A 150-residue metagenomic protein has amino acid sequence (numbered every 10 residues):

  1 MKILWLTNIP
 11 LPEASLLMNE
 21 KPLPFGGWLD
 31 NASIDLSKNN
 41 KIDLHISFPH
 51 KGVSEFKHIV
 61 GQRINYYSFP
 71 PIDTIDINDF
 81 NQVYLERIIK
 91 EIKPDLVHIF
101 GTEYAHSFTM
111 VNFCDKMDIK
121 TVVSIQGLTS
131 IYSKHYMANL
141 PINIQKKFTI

Functional and structural regions predicted by a protein language model:
M1-V53, Q62-N65: N-terminal subdomain of nucleotide-sugar transferases
N8, P71, I125-T129: Histidine-centered beta-alpha loop that forms part of the nucleotide-sugar donor binding/catalytic region in diverse
S15-M18, F56-V60, S133-A138: Short aromatic-enriched loop/helix-cap "lid" or pocket-rim segments at secondary-structure transitions that line
K21-N31, I72-T74, N143-I150: A short acidic, glycine-rich active-site loop that binds or catalyzes chemistry on phosphate/adenosine moieties
G61-E86, I99, I150: A short, charged, and often flexible helix/loop element on the N-terminal side of the glycosyltransferase catalytic
I88-A105, M110, V122: Short N-terminal targeting/anchoring amphipathic segment
M117-T121: A short helix->loop->beta-strand "cap" motif at the edges of active sites that frequently abuts
V122-I150: Acceptor-binding helix/loop patch of EC 2.4 sugar-transfer enzymes, predominantly nucleotide-sugar-dependent
